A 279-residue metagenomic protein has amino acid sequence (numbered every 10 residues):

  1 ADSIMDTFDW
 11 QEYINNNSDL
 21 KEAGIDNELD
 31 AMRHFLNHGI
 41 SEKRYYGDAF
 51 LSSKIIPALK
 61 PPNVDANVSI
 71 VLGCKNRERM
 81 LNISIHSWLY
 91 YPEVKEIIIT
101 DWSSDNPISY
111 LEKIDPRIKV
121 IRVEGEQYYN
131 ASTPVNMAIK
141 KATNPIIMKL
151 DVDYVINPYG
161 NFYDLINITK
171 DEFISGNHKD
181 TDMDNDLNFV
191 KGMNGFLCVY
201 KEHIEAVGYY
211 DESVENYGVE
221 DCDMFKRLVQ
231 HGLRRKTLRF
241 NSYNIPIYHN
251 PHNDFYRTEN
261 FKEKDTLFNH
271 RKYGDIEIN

Functional and structural regions predicted by a protein language model:
A1-K54: Charge-rich, low-complexity intrinsically disordered regions
L51-H86: N-proximal low-complexity "stem/linker" segments adjacent to membrane-targeting elements
N63, S213-N216, E220-N279: C-terminal catalytic/acceptor-binding lobe
H86-K95: Short, acidic, metal-binding catalytic loop of nucleotide-sugar glycosyltransferases
T100-Y110, Y154: A conserved acidic beta->alpha catalytic loop
G125-K141: Glycine-rich, basic loop-to-helix element that forms the pyrophosphate-binding segment of sugar-nucleotide handling
P145-V155: Short beta-strand-to-loop acidic/aromatic patch adjacent to the donor-nucleotide binding site
G160-N177: Conserved donor-nucleotide/metal-binding helix-loop-beta segment in metal-dependent transferases, i.e., the alpha-helix
